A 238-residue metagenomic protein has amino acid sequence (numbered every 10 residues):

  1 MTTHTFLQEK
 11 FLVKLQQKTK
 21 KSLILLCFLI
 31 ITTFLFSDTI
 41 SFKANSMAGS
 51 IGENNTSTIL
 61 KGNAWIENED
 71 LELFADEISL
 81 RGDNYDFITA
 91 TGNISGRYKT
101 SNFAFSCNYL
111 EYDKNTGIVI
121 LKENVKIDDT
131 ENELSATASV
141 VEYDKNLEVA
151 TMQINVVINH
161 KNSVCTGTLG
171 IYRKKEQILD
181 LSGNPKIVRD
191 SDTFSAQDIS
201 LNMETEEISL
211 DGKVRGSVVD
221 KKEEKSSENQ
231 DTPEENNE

Functional and structural regions predicted by a protein language model:
M1-E238: Mature-chain termini and adjacent capping regions
